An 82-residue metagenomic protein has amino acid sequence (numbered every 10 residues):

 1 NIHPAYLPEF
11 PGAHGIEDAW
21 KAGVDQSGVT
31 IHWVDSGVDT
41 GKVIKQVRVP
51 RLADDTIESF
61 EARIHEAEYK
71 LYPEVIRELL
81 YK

Functional and structural regions predicted by a protein language model:
N1-K82: Donor/substrate-binding cores of folate-linked one-carbon enzymes
